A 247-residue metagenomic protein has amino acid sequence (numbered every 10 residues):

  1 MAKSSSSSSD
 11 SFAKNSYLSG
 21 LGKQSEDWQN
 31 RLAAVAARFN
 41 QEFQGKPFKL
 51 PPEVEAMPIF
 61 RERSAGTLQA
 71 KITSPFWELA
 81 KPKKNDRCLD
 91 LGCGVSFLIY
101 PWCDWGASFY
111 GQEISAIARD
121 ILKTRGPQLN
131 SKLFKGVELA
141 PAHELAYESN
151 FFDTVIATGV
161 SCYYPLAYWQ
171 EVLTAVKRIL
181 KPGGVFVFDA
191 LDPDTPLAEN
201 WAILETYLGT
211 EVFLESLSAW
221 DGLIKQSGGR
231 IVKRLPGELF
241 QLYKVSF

Functional and structural regions predicted by a protein language model:
A2-K84, G94-E144, Y164-Y168, V187-F247: Class I (Rossmann-like) S-adenosyl-L-methionine-dependent methyltransferase catalytic domain, capturing the SAM-binding
R87, G184-V185: Short glycine-centered segments of the SAM/dcSAM-binding site in methyltransferase folds
R87, S108, F151-D153: Structural signature of beta-strand start/N-cap positions in the alpha/beta core of ABC transporter nucleotide-binding
C88, V155, V176-I179: Hydrophobic aliphatic residue packing
L91: Conserved beta-strand/loop positions that form the S-adenosyl-L-methionine
L145-V155: A short acidic, Gly/Pro-enriched loop at the edge of an enzyme's catalytic core that lines a small-molecule cofactor
A157-V160: A short beta-strand submotif of the Rossmann-like class I SAM-dependent methyltransferase core that lines
Q170-P182: A short glycine-rich, Lys/Arg-flanked "PGG" loop and its adjoining helix->strand segment in the class I
